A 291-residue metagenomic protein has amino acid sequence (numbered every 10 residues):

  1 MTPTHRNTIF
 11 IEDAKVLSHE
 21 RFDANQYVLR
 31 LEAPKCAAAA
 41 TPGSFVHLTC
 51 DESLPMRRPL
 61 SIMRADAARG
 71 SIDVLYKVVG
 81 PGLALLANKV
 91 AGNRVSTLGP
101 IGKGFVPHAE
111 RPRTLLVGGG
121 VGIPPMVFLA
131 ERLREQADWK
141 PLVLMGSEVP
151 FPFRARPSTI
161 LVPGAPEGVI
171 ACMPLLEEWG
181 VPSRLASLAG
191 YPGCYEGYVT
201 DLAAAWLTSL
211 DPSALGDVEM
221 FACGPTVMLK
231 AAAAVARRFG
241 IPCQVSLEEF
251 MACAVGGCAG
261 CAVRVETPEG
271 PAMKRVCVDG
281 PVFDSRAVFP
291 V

Functional and structural regions predicted by a protein language model:
T2-A91: Ferredoxin-reductase
A84-V245: FNR/FR-type flavoprotein reductase catalytic core
P125, T226-M228, E248-V282: Local cysteine-cluster metal-coordination motifs and their immediate loop/turn environment, predominantly Fe-S cluster
V162, V276, V291: Active-site/ligand-binding loops adjacent to catalytic centers
G280-V291: A charged, well-structured terminal subsegment
